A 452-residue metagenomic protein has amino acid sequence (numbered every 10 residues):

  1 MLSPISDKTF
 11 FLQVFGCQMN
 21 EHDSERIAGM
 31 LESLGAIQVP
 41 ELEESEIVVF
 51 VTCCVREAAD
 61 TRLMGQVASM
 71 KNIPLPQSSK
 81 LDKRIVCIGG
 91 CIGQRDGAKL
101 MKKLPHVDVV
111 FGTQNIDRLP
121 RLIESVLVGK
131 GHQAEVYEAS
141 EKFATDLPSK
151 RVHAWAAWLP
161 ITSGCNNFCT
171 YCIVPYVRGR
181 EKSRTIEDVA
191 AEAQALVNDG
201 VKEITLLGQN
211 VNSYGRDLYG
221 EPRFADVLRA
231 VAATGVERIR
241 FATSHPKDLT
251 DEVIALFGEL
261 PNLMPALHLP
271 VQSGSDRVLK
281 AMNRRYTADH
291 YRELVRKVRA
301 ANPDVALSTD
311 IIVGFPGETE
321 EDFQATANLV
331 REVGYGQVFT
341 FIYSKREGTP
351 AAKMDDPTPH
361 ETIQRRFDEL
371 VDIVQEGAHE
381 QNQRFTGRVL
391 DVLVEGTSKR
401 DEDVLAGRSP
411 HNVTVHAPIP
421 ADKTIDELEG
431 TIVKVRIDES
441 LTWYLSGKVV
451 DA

Functional and structural regions predicted by a protein language model:
M1-Y214, E252, F257, L267 (+5 more regions): Proteins enriched for Cys/Gly/acidic motifs involved in redox and nucleic-acid/cofactor modification
M19, V55-A58, I92, P246-D248 (+3 more regions): Glycine-/small-residue-rich active-site loops that bind phosphorylated ligands and cofactors
C54-V55, R178-G179, L218-E221, K280-Y286 (+1 more regions): Short glycine-enriched, charge-decorated loop/helix-capping segments at active-site entrances that position
K83-C87, R95, N198-E320, R331: Conserved SAM/AdoMet-binding glycine-rich loop
D117, N167, N212, D276-R277 (+2 more regions): Glycine-centered loop/turn positions within well-structured domains that cap or flank conserved ligand/cofactor-binding
V152-W155, C165-N167, L263, S273 (+5 more regions): Short flexible coil/turn linkers enriched for glycine and charged/polar residues that connect secondary-structure
C169, V189, L206, F241 (+7 more regions): Conserved, mostly hydrophobic/aromatic
K353-A452: Terminal RNA-binding accessory module
